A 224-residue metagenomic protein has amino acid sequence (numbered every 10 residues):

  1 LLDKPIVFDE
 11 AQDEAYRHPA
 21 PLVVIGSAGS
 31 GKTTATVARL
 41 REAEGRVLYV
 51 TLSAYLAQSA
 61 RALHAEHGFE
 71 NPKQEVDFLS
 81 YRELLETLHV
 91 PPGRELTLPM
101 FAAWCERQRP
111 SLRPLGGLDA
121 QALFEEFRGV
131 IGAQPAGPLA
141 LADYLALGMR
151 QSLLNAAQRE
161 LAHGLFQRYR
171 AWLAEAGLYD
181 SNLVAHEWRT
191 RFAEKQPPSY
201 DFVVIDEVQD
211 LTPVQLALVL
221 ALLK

Functional and structural regions predicted by a protein language model:
L1-K224: The feature marks helicase ATPase cores and/or their adjacent C-terminal helical subdomains in SF1/SF2/AAA+ helicases
